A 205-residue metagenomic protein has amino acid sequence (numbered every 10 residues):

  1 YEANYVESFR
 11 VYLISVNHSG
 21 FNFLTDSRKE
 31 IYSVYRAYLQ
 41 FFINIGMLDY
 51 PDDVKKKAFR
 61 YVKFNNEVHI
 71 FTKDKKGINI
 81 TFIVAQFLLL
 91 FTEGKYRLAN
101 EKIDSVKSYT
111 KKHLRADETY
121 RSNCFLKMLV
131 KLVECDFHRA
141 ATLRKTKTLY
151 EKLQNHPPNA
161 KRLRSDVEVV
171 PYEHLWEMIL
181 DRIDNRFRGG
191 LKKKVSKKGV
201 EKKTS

Functional and structural regions predicted by a protein language model:
Y1, S33-F42, T81-T92, K127-M128: "A position-specific structural signal for the A-helix of alpha-solenoid helical repeats
Y1-R10, E30: A "functional boundary" signal
Y5-V6, G46, Y96: TPR-repeat structural position
Y12-L24, K56-F71, K107-R115: Amphipathic alpha-helical segments of tetratricopeptide repeats
G20-V34, I70-F82, H113-N123, L163-R164: Alpha-solenoid helical repeat architecture
M47-D74, N123-V133: Flexible internal linker/loop segments at domain or repeat junctions
D52-K55, N100-S205: C-terminal non-catalytic interaction modules
